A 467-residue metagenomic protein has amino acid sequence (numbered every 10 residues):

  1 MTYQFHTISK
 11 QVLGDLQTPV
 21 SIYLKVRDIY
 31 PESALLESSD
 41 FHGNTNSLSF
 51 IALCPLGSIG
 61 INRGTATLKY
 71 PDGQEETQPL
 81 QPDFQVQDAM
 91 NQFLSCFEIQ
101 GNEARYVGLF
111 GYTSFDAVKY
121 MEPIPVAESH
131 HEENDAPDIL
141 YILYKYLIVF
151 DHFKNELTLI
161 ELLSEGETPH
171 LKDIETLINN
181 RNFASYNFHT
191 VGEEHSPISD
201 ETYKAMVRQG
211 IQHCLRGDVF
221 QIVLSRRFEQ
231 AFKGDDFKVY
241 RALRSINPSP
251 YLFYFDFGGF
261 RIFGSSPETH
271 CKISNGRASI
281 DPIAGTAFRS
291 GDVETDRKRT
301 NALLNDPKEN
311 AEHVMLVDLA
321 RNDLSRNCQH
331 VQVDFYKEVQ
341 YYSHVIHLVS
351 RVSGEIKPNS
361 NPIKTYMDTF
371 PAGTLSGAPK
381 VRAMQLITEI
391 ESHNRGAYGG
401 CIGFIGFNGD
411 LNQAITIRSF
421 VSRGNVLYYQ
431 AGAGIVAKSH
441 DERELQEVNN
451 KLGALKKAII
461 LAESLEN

Functional and structural regions predicted by a protein language model:
M1-N467: Extended alpha-helical targeting/anchoring segments, especially N-terminal organellar/secretory targeting helices
